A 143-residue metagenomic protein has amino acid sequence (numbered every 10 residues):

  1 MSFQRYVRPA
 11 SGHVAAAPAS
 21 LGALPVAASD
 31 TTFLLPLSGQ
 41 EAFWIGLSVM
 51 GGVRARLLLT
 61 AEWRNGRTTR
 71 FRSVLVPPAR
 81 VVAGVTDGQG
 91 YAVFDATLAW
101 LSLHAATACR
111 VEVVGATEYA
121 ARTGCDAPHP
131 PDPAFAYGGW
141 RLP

Functional and structural regions predicted by a protein language model:
M1-P143: Intrinsically disordered, low-complexity segments enriched in small/polar residues
